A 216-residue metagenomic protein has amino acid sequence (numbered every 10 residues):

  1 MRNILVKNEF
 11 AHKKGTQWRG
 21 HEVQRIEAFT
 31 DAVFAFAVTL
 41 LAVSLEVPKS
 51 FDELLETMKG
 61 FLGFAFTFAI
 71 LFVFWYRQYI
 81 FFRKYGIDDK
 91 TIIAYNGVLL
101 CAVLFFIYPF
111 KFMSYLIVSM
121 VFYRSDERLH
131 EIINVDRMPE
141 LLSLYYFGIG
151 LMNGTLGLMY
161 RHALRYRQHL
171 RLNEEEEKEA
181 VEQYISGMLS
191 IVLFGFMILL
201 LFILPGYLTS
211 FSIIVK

Functional and structural regions predicted by a protein language model:
R2-A28, A32-K216: Multi-pass alpha-helical transmembrane bundle typical of ion/small-solute transporters and intramembrane aspartyl
